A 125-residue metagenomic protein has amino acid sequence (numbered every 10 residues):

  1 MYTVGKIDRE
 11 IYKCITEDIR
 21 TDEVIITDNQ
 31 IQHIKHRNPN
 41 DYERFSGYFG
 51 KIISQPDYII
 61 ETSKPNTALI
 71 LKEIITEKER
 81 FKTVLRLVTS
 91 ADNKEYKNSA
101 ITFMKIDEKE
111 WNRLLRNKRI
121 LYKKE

Functional and structural regions predicted by a protein language model:
M1-E125: Ribonuclease/tRNase effector modules and their secretory precursors
